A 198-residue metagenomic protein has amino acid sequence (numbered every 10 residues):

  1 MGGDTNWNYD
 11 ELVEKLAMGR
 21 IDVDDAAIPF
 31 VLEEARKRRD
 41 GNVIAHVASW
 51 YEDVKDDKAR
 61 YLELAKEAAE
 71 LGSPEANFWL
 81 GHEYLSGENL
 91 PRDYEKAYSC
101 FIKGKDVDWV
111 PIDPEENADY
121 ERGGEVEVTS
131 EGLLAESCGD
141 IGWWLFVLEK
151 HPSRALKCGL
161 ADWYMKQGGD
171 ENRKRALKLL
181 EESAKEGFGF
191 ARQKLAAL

Functional and structural regions predicted by a protein language model:
G2-K37, G142: N-terminal alpha-helical interaction modules that lie
G3-D4, G19, V23, K37-G41 (+9 more regions): Short helix-capping/linker turns of helical repeat alpha-solenoids
N8-E14, G41-H46, F78, R154 (+1 more regions): Alpha-helical tetratricopeptide repeat
K15, H46-V54, W79-S86, D119-Y120 (+4 more regions): Hydrophobic face of amphipathic alpha-helices that form TPR/SEL1-like repeat modules and related alpha-solenoid
E95-W109, K174-F188: TPR/TPR-like (Sel1-like) alpha-helical repeat modules
